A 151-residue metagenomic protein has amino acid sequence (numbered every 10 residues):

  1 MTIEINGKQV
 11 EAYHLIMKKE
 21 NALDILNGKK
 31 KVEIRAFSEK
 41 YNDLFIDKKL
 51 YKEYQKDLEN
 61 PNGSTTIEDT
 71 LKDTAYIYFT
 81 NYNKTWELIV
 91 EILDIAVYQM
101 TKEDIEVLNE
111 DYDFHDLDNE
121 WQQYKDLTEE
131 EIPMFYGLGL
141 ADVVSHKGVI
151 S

Functional and structural regions predicted by a protein language model:
T2-S151: Structured alpha/beta reader/binder surfaces that contact nucleic acids or chromatin modification marks
